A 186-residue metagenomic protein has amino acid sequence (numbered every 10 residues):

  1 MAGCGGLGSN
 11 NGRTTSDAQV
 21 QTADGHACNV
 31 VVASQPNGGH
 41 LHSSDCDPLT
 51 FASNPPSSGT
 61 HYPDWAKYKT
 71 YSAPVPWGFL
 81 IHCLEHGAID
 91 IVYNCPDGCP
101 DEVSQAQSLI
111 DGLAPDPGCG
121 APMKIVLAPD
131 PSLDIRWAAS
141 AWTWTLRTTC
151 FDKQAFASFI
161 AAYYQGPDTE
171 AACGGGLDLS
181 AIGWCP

Functional and structural regions predicted by a protein language model:
M1-G3: C-terminal motif of bacterial Sec signal peptides marking the signal peptidase cleavage site
G12-L80: Surface-exposed, low-hydrophobicity interaction/linker segments
T50, A88-V92, K124-V126, A138: Ordered hydrophobic segments in well-structured contexts
A73-G120: Mid-length scaffold segments of soluble, non-membrane domains
G112-P186: Helix-rich interaction surfaces within compact, conserved domain-sized segments that mediate assembly or partner
